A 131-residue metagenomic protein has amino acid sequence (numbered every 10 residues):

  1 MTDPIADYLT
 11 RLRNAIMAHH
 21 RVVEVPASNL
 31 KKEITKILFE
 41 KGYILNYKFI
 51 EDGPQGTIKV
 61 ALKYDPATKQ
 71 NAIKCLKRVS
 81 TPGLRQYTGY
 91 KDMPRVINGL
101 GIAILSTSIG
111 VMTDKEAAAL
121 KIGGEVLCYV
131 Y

Functional and structural regions predicted by a protein language model:
M1-Y131: Core subunits and conserved enzymes of cellular information-processing and envelope-translocation systems across
